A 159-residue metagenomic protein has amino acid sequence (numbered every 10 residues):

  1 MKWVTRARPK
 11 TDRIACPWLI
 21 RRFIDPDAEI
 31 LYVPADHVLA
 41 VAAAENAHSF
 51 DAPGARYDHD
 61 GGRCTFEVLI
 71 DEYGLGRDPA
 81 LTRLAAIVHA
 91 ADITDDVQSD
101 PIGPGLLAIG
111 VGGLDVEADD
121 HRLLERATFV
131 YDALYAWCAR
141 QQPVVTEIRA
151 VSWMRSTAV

Functional and structural regions predicted by a protein language model:
M1-R8, W18-S152, S156-V159: Extended, well-folded catalytic/binding cores that form a central cleft or groove in large enzyme and scaffold domains
T11: Glycine-/Pro-rich loop/turn segments that contact NAD(P) or position catalytic residues in Rossmann-like domains
I14-A15: N-terminal domain-start signal
